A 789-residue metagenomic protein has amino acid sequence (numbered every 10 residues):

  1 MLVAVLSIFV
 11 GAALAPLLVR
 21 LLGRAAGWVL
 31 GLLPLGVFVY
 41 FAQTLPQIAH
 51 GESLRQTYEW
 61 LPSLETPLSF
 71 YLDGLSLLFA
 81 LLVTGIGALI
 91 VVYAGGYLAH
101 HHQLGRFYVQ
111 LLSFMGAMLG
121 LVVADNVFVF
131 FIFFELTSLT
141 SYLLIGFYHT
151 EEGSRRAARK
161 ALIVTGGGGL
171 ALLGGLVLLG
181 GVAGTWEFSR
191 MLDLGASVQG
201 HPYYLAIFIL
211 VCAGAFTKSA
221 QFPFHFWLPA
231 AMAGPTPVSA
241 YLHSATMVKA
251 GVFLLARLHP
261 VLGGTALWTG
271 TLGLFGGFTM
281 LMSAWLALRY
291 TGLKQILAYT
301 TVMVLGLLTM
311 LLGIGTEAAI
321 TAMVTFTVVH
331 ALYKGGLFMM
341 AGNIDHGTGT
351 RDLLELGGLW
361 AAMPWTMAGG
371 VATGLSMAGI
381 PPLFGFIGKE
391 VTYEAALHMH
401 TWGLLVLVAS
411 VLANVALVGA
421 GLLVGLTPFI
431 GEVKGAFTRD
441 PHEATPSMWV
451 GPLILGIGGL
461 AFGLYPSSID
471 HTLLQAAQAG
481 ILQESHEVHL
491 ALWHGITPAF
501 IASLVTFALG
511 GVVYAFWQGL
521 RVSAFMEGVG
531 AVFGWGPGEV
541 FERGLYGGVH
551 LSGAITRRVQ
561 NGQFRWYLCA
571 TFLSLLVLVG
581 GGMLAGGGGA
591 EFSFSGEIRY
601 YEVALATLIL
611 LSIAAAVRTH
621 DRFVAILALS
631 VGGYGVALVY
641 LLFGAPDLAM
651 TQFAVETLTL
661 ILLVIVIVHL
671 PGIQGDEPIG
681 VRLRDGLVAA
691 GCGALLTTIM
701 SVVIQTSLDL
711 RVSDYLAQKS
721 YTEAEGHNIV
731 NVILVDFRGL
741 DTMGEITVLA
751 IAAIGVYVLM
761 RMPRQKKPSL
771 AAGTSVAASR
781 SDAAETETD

Functional and structural regions predicted by a protein language model:
L2, A13-V109, L178-G200, F226 (+5 more regions): Transmembrane helix-loop-helix hairpins at membrane boundaries of multipass inner-membrane proteins
G23-P34, A157-G166, A361-G370, H442-I457 (+2 more regions): Alpha-helical transmembrane segments and their helix-start/interface "positive-inside/aromatic belt" motifs in integral
G31-L45, G168-V177, V371-A378, G451-S468 (+2 more regions): Hydrophobic alpha-helical membrane-insertion segments
L54-L64, E187-A196, K389-A395, S468-W493 (+2 more regions): Membrane-interfacial helical/loop segments at transmembrane boundaries in membrane proteins
W60-L78, L194-F208, L397-L407, V488-G495 (+2 more regions): Short aromatic-rich membrane-water interface segments that cap or initiate transmembrane helices in multi-pass membrane
L89-R106, L111-F130, L139-A444, G581 (+4 more regions): Hydrophobic transmembrane alpha-helices and their helix-loop junctions in integral membrane proteins
R439-L578, C692-G693, L708-S720, K766-D789: Membrane-interface and transmembrane segments of multi-pass membrane proteins
L584, F594-L605, A614-V617, H669-D789: Flexible extramembrane loops and terminal tails that flank transmembrane helices in small membrane-associated subunits
